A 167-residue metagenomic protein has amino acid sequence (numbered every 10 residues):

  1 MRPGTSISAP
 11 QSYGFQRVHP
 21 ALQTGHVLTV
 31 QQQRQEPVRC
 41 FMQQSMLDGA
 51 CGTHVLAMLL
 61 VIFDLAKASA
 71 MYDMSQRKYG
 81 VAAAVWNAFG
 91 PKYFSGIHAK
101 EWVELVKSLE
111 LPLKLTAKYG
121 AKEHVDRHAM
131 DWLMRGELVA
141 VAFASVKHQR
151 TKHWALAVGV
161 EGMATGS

Functional and structural regions predicted by a protein language model:
R2-P20: Structured alpha-helical subdomains that flank or immediately precede key functional sites
G14-Q16, G80-S167: Conserved active-site-adjacent core of cysteine acyl-enzyme catalytic domains
R17-P20, H26-Y119: Cysteine-nucleophile protease catalytic domains, especially the papain-like/related folds used in DUB/UBL proteases
